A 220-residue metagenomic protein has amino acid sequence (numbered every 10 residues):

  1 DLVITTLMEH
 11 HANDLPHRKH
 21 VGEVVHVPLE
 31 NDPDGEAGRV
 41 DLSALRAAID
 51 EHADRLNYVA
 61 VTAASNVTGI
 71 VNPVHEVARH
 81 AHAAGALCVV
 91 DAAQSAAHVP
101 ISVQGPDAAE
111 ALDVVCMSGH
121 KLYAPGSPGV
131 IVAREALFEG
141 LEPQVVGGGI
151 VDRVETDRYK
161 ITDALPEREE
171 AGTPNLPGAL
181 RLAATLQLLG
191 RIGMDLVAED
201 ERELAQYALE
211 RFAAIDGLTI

Functional and structural regions predicted by a protein language model:
D1-I220: Pyridoxal 5′-phosphate
